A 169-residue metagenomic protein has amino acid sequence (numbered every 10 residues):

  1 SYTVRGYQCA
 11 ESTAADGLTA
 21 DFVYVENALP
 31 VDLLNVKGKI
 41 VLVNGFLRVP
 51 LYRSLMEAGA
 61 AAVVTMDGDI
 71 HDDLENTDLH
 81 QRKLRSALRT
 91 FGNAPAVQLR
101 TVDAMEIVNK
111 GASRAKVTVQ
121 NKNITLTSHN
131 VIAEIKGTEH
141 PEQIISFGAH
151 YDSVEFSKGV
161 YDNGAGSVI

Functional and structural regions predicted by a protein language model:
S1, T65-M66, D72-K83: Protein/peptide-recognition domains central to ubiquitin and immune signaling
S1-K37: Noncatalytic luminal/extracellular "stalk/propeptide" segments of secretory-pathway proteins
Y24, I40-V43, A62-T65, A96-Q98 (+2 more regions): Structural recognition of the beta-strand scaffold that forms the well-ordered cores of secreted hydrolase catalytic
A28-P30, I132-H140: Short beta-strand-to-loop junctions in surface cap/lid or active-site-entrance loops
G45-F46, V131, Q143, F147-I169: Alpha-helical metal-binding/catalytic segments enriched in His/Glu/Asp
V49-S54, H71-D78, E155-S157: Extracytoplasmic/secreted cell-surface and envelope-processing proteins
M56-G59: Non-catalytic positions within long, well-ordered alpha-helices that form the structural scaffold/packing of enzyme
N93-H129: Long, well-ordered, tryptophan-enriched scaffold segments
